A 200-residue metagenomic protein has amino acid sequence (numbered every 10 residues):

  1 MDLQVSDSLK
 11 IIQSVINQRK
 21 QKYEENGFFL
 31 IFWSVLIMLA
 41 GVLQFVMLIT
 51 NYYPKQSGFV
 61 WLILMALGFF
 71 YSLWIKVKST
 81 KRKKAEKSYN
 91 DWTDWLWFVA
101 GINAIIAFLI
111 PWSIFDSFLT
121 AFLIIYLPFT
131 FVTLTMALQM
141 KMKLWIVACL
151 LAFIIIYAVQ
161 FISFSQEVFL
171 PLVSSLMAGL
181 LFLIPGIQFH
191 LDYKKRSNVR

Functional and structural regions predicted by a protein language model:
M1-G27: N-terminal juxtamembrane cytosolic/stromal segments of multi-pass membrane proteins
S8, M38-G41, G179: Amphipathic, well-ordered alpha-helical segments in soluble domains
R19, Y23-N26, N51-P54, F115 (+3 more regions): Membrane-interface helix-boundary signature
Q21-L109: Selected alpha-helical membrane-embedding segments in polytopic membrane proteins
M47-N51, I114-F115, M140, I162-F164: Short helix-capping/hinge motifs at transmembrane helix termini and TM-loop junctions
Q56-L67, W112-L127, L172, L176: Structural signature of hydrophobic alpha-helical transmembrane segments
Y89-L150: Membrane-proximal helix-loop-helix units in multi-pass membrane proteins
V132-R200: Terminal transmembrane helical module of multi-pass membrane proteins
